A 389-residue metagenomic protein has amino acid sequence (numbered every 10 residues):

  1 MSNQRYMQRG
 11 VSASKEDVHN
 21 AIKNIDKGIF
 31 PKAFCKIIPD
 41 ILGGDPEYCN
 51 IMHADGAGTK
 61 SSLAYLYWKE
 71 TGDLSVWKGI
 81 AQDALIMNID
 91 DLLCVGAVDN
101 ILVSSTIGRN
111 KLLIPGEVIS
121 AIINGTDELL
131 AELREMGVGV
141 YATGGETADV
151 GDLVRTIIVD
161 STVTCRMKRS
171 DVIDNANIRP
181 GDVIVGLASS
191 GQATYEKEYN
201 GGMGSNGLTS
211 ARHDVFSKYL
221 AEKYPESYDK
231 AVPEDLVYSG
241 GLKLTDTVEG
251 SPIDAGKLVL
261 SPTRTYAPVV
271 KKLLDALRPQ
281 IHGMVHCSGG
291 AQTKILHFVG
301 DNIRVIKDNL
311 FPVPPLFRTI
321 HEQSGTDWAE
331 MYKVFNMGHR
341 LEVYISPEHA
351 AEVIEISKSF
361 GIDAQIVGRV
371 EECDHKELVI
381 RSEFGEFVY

Functional and structural regions predicted by a protein language model:
M1-Y389: Helix-biased detector of long, well-ordered alpha-helical tracts
